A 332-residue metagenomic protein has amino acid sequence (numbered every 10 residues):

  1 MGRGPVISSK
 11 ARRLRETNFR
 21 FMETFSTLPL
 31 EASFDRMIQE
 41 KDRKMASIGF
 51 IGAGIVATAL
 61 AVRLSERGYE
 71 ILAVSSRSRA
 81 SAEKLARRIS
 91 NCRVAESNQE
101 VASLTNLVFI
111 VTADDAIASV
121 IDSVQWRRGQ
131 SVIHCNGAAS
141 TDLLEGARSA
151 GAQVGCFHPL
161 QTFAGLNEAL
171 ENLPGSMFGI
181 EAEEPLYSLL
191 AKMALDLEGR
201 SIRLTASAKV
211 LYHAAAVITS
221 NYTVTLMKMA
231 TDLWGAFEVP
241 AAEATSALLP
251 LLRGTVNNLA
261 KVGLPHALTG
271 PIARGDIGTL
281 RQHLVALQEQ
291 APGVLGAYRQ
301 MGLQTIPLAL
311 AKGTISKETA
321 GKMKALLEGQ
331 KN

Functional and structural regions predicted by a protein language model:
G2-L14: Short alpha-helix boundary/capping segments
A11, T17, T24-T27, A32: Ala/Thr-enriched low-complexity intrinsically disordered regions
T27-L30, F34-E96, E100: NAD(P)+-binding Rossmann beta1-loop-alpha1 motif at the extreme N-terminus of oxidoreductases
R79, E83, I89-E168: Rossmann-like NAD(P)(H) cofactor-binding subdomain of soluble oxidoreductases
K84-R88, G151, E168-K261, L327: Internal alpha-helical scaffold of NAD(P)-dependent oxidoreductase catalytic cores
S246-N332: NAD(P)-dependent Rossmann-like dehydrogenase/reductase catalytic/cofactor-binding core
